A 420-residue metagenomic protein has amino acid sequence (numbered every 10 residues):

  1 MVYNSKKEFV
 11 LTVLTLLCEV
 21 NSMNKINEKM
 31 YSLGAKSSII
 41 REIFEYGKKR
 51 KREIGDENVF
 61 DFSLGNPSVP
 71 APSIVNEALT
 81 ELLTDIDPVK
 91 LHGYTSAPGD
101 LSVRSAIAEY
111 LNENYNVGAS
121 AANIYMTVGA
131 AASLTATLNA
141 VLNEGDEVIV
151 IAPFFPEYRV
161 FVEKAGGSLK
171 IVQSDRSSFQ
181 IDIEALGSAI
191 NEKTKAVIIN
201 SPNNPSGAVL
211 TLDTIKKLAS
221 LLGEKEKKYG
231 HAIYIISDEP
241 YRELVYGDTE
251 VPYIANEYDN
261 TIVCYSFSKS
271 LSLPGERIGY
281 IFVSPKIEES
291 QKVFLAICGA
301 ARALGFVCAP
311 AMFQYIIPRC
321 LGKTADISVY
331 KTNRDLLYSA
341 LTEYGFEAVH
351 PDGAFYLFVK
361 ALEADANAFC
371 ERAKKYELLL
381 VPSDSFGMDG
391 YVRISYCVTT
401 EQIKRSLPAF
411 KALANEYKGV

Functional and structural regions predicted by a protein language model:
V2-R41, R52-L83, P98, S102 (+1 more regions): PLP-dependent class I/II
F62, P88-G93, A106: Glycine-rich loop-to-alpha-helix module at the N-terminal edge of alpha/beta enzyme cores
